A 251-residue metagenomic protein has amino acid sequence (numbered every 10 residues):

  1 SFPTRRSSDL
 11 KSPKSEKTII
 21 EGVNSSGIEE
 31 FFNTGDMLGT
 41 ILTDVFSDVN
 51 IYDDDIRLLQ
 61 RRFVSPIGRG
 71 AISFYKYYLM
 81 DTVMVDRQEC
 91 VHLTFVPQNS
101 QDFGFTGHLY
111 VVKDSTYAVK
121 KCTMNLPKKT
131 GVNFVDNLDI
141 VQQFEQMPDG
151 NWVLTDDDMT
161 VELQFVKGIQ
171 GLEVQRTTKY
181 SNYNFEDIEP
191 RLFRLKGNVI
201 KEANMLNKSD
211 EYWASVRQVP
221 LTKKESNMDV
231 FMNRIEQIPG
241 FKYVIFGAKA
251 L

Functional and structural regions predicted by a protein language model:
F2-S7: Short, small-residue-biased leader/transition segments that mark boundaries at the very start of proteins
D9-G70, F74: Active-site acidic/histidine clusters and adjacent loop/turn architecture that either coordinate catalytic ions
E16, E21, E29-E30, D53-D54 (+11 more regions): Glutamate identity and glutamate-enriched acidic tracts
G22-S25, G39, D102-H108, L221-N233 (+1 more regions): Phosphate-binding glycine-rich loops and adjacent basic patches that engage nucleotide phosphates, nucleic-acid
N24, N33, N50, N99 (+9 more regions): Detector for Asparagine
D54, R62-T82, Q170, V174-R176 (+1 more regions): Outer-membrane beta-barrel initiation region
V64-P66, G70, Y77-L79, Q88-R191: Gly/Pro-enriched, hydrophobic low-complexity segments that function as extracytoplasmic propeptides/linkers
